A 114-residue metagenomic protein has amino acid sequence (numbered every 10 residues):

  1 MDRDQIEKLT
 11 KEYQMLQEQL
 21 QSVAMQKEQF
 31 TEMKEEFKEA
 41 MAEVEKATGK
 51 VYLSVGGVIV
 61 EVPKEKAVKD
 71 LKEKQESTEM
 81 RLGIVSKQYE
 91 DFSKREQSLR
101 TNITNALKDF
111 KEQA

Functional and structural regions predicted by a protein language model:
M1-I6, F37, K50, V68 (+2 more regions): Extended heptad-repeat coiled-coil alpha-helical rods/stalks used as oligomerization and spacing scaffolds in large
M1-Q21, K74: Short, charge-rich amphipathic alpha-helices with coiled-coil/heptad character
E12, V44-A47, K74, R81 (+2 more regions): Conserved, well-folded catalytic cores of nucleic-acid-processing and energy-transducing macromolecular machines
V23, D70-F92: Amphipathic alpha-helical coiled-coil segments
V23-T31: Short, charge/polar-rich alpha-helical segments
E32-A47: Translation machinery proteins
E43-A67: Short coil/loop "hinge" linkers that interrupt or connect long alpha-helical coiled-coils or helical hairpins
K46, Q88-A114: Non-transmembrane, heptad-repeat alpha-helical coiled-coil rod segments that act as dimerization/spacing scaffolds
